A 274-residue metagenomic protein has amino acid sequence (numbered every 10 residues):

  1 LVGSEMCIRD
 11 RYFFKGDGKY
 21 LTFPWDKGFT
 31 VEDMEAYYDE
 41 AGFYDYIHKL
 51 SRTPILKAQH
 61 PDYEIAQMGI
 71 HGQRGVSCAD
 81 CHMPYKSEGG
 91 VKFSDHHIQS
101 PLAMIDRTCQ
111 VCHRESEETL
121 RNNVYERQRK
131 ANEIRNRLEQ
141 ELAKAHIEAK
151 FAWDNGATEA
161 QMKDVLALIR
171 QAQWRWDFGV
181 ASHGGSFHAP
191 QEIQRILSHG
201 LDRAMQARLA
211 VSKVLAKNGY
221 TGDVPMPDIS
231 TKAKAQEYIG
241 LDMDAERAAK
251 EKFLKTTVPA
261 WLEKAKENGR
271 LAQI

Functional and structural regions predicted by a protein language model:
G3-D80, P84-F253, T257: Primarily the internal scaffold of c-type cytochrome electron-transfer domains, especially repeated/multiheme c-type
K264-I274: Extended, compositionally biased alpha-helical segments that mediate assembly or anchoring
